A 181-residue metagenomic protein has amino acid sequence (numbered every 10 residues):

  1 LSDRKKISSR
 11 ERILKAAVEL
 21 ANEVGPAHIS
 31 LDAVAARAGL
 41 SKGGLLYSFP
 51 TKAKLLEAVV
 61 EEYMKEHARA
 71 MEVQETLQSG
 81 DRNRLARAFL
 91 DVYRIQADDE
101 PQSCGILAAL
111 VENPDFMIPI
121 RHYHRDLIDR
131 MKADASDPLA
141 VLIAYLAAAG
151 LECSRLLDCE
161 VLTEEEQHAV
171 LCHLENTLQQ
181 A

Functional and structural regions predicted by a protein language model:
L1-S8: N-terminal intrinsically disordered/low-complexity leader segments
S9-L20, V34, V59, Y63 (+1 more regions): Generic hydrophobic, amphipathic alpha-helix propensity
R12, L20-K54: Helix-turn-helix
A16-V24, A70, A147-S154: Solvent-exposed, amphipathic alpha-helical segments
V59, Y63, H67, Q78-R82 (+1 more regions): Hydrophobic/aromatic residues within well-ordered alpha-helical segments
K65-C104: Hydrophobic alpha-helical connector segments
F89-Y93, S103-L110, A144-L151: Short alpha-helical scaffolding segments that buttress acidic/His motifs in well-ordered protein cores
E100, D115-R121, R125-A181: Hydrophobic/aromatic-rich alpha-helical bundle segments in the mid-to-C-terminal region
